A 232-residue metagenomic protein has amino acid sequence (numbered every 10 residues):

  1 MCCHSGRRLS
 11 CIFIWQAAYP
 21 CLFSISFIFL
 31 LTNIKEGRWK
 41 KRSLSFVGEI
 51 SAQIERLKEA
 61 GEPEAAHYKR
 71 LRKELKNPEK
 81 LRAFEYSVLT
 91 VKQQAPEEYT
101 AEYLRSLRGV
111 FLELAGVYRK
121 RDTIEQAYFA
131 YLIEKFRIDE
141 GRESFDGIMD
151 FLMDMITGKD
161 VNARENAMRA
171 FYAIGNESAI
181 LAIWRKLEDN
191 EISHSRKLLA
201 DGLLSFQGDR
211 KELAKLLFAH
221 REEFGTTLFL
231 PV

Functional and structural regions predicted by a protein language model:
M1, F13, L22, S45-F46 (+5 more regions): Generic low-polarity alpha-helical segments
M1-L44: N-terminal signal-anchor transmembrane alpha helix of single-pass membrane proteins, serving as the membrane-anchoring
F29-K120, I133: N-terminal topogenic membrane-targeting module
K69-R72, L81, R105-Y118, R142-I156 (+2 more regions): Amphipathic alpha-helical scaffolding segments comprising HEAT/armadillo-like alpha-solenoid repeats
Y86-T90, A95-R105, A127-E140, E165-I174 (+2 more regions): Structural detector for internal amphipathic alpha-helices that build alpha-solenoid repeat scaffolds
E113-D139, S144-F151, D160-R169: Structured extramembrane domains adjacent to transmembrane segments
G116-I124, I156-N162, E188-H194, A219-F224: Short coil turns that connect the paired helices of HEAT/ARM alpha-solenoid repeats
A214-V232: Short, intrinsically disordered, charge-balanced linker/junction segments flanking boundaries in proteins
